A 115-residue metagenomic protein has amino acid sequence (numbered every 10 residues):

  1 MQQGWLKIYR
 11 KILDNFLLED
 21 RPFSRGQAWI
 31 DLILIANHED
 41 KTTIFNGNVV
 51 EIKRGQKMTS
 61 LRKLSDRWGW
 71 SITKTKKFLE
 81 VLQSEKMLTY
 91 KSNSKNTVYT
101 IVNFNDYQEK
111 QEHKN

Functional and structural regions predicted by a protein language model:
M1-L17, I52: An N-terminal low-complexity regulatory-tail signal and nearby short nucleic-acid-interaction modules
Y9, I33, T100-V102: Residues in well-ordered beta-strands of folded domains
L13, K95, D106-Q108: Generic "edge-of-domain/loop-turn" microfeature
L18-E19, A36-T100: Winged helix-turn-helix DNA-binding recognition segment
L18-G26: Structural motif
A28-L32: Short alpha-helical "packing" element that flanks the helix-turn-helix/winged-helix DNA-binding module
N105-N115: Short, amphipathic alpha-helical interaction segments positioned at domain boundaries
